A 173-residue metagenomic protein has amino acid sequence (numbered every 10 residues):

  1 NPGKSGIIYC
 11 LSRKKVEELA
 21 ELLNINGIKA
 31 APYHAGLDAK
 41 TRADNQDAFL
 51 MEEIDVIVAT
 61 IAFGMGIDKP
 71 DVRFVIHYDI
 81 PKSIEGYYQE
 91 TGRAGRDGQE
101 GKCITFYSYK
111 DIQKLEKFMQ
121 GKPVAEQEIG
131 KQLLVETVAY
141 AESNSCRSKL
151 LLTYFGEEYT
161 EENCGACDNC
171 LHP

Functional and structural regions predicted by a protein language model:
N1-V124, Q132, Y159-E161, A166-D168: Helicase motor core with emphasis on the C-terminal RecA-like subdomain
I129, L133, V138-P173: Cys/His-rich short segments
